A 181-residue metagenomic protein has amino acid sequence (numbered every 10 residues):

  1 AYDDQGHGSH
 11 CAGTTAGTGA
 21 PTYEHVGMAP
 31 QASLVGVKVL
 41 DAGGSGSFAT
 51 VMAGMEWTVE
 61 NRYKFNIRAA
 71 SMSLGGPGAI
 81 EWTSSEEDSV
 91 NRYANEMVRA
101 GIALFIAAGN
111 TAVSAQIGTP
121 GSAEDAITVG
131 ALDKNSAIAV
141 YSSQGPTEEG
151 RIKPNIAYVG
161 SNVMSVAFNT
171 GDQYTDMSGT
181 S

Functional and structural regions predicted by a protein language model:
A1, G118-S181: Extracellular S/T/G-rich loop segment that most often corresponds to the catalytic His/Ser-adjacent loop
A1-A49, Y63-A69, R99, S122-A126 (+1 more regions): Subtilisin-like serine protease catalytic core
G17-A20, W57-Y63, Y158-N162: Glycine-rich, acidic and aromatic/proline-enriched surface loops and short helix-turn segments that act as binding
A20-P21, L40-G44, G75-A79, N110-S114 (+4 more regions): Solvent-exposed loop/turn segments at secondary-structure junctions within structured extracellular/periplasmic domains
V35, A103-F105, T128-V129, M164: Structural detector of well-ordered beta-strand residues that form the stable sheet scaffold of enzyme domains
T58-S84, A107-A108: Short acidic, glycine-rich surface-loop motifs adjacent to enzyme active sites
E86-L104: Catalytic-core regions built around general acid/base machinery
A94, G109, G179: Active-site glycine-centered loops adjacent to acidic/histidine catalytic or metal-binding residues that shape
